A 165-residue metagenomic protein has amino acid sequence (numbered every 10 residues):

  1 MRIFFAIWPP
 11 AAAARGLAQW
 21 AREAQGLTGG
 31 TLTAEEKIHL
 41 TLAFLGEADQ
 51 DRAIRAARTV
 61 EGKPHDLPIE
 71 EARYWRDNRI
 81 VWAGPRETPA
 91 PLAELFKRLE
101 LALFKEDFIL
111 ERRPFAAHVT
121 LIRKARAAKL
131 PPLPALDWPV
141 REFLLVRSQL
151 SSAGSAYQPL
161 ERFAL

Functional and structural regions predicted by a protein language model:
M1-L165: Histidine-dependent nucleotide/RNA phosphoesterase domain, centered on the 2H-phosphoesterase fold with its duplicated
